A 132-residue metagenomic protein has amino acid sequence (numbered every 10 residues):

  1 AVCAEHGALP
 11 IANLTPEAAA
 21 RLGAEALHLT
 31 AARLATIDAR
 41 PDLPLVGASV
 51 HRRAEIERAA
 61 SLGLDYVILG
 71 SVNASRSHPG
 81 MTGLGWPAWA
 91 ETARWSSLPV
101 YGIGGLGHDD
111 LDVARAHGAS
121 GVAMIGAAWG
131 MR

Functional and structural regions predicted by a protein language model:
A1-A12, A31-L34, A39-R52, T82-G107: Alpha-helix-loop-beta-strand connector modules within alpha/beta enzyme cores
A1-V2, G23-L27: Glycine-rich loop at the start of a catalytic domain that most often binds anionic cofactors/ligands
P10-E25, H51-G63, R94-G102, L106-M124 (+1 more regions): Catalytic cores of alpha/beta
T30-A39, I68-G80, H108-R132: Glycine-rich phosphate-binding active-site loops on the catalytic face of alpha/beta enzymes
V46-H78: Histidine/lysine/aspartate-rich catalytic loop segments that bind and position anionic ligands
